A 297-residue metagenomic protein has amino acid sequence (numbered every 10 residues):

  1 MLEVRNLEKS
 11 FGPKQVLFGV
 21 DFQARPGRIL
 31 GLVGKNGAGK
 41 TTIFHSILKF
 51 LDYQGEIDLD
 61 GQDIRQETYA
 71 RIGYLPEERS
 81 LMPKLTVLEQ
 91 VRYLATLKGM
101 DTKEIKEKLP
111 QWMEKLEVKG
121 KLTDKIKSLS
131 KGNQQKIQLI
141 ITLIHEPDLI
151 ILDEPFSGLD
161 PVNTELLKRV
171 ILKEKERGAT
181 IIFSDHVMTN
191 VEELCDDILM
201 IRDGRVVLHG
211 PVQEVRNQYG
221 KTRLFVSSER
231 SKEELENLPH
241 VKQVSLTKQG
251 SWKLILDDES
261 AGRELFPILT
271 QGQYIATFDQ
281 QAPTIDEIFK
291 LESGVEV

Functional and structural regions predicted by a protein language model:
V33-K35: The feature captures the beta-strand-to-loop junction immediately N-terminal to the Walker
K49, Y53-A70: Conserved ABC transporter NBD signature motif
R92, T96, K103-K121: Conserved ABC ATPase "signature" region
I150-E154: Catalytic Walker B motif of ABC-type/P-loop ATPase nucleotide-binding domains
R169-K253: ABC transporter nucleotide-binding domain
T222-V297: Short, charged/small-residue-rich alpha-helical element at the C-terminal edge of ABC transporter nucleotide-binding
